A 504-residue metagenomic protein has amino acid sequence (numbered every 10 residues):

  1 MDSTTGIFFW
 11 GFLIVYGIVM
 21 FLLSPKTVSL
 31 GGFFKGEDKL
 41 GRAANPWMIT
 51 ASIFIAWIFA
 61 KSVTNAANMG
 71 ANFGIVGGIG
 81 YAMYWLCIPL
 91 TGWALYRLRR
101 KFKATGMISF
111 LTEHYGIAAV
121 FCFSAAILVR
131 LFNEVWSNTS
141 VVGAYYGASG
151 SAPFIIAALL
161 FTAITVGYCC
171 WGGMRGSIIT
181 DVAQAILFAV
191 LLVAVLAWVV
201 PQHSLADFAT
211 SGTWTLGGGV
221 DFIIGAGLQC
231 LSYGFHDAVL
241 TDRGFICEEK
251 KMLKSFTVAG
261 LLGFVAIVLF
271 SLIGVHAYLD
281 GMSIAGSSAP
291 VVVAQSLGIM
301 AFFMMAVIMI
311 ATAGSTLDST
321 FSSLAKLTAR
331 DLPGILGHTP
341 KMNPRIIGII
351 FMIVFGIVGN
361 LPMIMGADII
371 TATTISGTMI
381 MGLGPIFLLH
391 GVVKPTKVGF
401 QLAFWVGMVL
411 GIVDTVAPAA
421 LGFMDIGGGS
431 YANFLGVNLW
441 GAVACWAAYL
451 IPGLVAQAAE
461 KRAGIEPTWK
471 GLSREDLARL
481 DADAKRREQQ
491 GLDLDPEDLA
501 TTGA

Functional and structural regions predicted by a protein language model:
M1-V63, C169-R175, A185, L191 (+3 more regions): Membrane-interface "cap" regions at the ends of multi-pass membrane proteins
G11-F12, A125-W136, L187-A197, F222-G234 (+5 more regions): Selective recognition of specific alpha-helical transmembrane segments in multi-pass small-molecule
G17-T27, L131, V135, T139 (+9 more regions): Hydrophobic alpha-helical segments and their helix-loop junctions in multi-pass secondary transporters
M20, G78-C170, Q229, M309-S319 (+1 more regions): Helix-loop-helix module between adjacent transmembrane segments
P25-L30, K39, L421-A504: Terminal cytosolic tails of multi-pass membrane transporters, especially the segment immediately following the final
K35-A104, L228, L240, F245-M282 (+1 more regions): Membrane-interface helix-loop-helix modules in multi-pass membrane proteins
K103-T112, G173-D181, H236-V265, M282-V291 (+3 more regions): Hydrophobic, small-residue-rich membrane helices and short re-entrant helix-turn-helix hairpins that build
H114-F121, K326-T371: Loop-to-transmembrane helix boundary motifs in multi-pass membrane proteins
